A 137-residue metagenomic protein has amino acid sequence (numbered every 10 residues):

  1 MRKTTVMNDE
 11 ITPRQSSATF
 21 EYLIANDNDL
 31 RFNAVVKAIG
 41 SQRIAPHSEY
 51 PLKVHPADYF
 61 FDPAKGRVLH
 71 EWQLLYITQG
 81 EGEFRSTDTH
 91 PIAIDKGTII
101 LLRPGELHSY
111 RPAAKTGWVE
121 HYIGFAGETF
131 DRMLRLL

Functional and structural regions predicted by a protein language model:
M1-E83: Generic protein-terminus/edge-of-domain signal
H47, D58-F61, K96-G97, G105 (+1 more regions): Tight coil/turn sites that cap or link beta-strands
P63, R135-L137: Aromatic/histidine-rich interaction motifs
Q73, I99, E120-G124: Short hydrophobic beta-strand segments that form the core of ligand-binding sensory/regulatory domains
E83-R85, S109: Short beta-strand patches within cytosolic ATPase/nucleotide-binding catalytic cores
D88-R103: Short acidic-glycine-tyrosine-enriched beta hairpin
G105-T129: Ligand-binding loop in jelly-roll beta-barrel domains
